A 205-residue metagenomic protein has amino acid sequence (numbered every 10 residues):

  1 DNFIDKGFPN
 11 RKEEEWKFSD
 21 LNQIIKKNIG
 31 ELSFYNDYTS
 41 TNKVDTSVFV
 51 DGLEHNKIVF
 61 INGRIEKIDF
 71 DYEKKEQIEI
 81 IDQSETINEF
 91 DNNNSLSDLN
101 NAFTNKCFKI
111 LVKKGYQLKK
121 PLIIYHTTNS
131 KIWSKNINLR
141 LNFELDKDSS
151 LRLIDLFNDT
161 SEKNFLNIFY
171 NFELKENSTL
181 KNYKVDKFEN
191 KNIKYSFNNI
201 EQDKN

Functional and structural regions predicted by a protein language model:
D1-K106: N-terminal amphipathic, basic helical "cap/leader" segment at the start of enzyme domains
I61, D71-Q77, Q83-N205: Conserved beta-strand/loop scaffold segments within soluble protein domains that form the structured core and edges
